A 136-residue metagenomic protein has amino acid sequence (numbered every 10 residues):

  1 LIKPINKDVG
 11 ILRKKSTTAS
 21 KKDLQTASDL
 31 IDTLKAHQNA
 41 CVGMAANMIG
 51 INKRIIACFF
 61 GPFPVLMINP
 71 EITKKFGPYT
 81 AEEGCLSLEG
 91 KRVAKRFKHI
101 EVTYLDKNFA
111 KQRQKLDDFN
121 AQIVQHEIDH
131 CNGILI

Functional and structural regions predicted by a protein language model:
L1-I136: Positively charged
